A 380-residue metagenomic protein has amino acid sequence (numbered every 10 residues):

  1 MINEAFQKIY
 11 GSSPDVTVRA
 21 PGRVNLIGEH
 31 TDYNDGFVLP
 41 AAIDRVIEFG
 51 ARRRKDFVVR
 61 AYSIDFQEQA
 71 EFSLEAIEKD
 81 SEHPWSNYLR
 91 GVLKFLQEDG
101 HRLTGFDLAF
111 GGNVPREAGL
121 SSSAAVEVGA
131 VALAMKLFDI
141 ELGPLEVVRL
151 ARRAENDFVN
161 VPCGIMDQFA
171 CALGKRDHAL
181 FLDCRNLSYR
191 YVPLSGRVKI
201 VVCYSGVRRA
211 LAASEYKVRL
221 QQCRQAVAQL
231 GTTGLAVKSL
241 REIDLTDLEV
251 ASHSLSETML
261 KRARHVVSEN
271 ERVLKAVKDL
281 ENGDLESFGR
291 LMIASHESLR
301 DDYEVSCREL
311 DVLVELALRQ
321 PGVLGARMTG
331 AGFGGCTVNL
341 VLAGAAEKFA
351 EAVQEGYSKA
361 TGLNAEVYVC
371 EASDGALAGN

Functional and structural regions predicted by a protein language model:
M1-R23, E48, R52-E82, H178-G325 (+1 more regions): C-terminal nucleotide
M1-V18, R23-G28, Y33-F37, S73-A76 (+3 more regions): Gly/Ser-rich oxyanion-binding loop with an adjacent helix/lid that shapes the negatively charged ligand pocket
D35-A42, R219-L220: Short Gly/aromatic-enriched secondary-structure transition segments
P40-A42, G50-R53, G100: Short, charge-rich binding segments
I43, L93, Q97, R224-V227: Short, amphipathic alpha-helical segments that act as regulatory/interfacial helices in nucleotide-processing proteins
A124-A125, C336-V341: FabD-like malonyl-/acyl-CoA
F333: Glycine-rich phosphate-binding loop
